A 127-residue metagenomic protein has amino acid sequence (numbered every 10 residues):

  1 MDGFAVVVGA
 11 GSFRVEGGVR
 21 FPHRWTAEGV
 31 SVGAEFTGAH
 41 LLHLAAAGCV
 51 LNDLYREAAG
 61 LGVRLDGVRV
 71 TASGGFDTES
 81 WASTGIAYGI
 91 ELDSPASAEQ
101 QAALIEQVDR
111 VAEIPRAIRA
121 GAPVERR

Functional and structural regions predicted by a protein language model:
M1-A45, N52-R127: Extended beta-strand/beta-hairpin segments
